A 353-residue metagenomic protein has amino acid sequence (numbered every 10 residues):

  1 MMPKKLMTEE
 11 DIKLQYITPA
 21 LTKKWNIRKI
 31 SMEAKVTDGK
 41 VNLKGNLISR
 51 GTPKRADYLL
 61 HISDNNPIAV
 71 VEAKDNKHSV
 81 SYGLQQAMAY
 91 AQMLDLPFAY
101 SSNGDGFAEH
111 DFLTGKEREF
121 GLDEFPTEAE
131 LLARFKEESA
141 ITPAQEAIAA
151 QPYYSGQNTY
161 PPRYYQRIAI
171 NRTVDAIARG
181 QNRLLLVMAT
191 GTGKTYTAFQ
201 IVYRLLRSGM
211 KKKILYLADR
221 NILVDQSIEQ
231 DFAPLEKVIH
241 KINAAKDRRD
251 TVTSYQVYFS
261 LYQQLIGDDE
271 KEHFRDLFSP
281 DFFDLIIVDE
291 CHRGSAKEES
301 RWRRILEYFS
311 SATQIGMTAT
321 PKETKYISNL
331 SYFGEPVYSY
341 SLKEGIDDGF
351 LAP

Functional and structural regions predicted by a protein language model:
M2-K213, A218, I222-V238, T253-V257 (+3 more regions): ATP-dependent helicase/translocase motor core
I30, L122-F125, I242, Y332-F333 (+1 more regions): Short clusters of hydrophobic/aromatic residues that line enzyme substrate/ligand-binding pockets
G83-A87, I201, E229-Q230, I242-K246 (+3 more regions): Short beta-alpha junctions and helix-cap segments that line functional grooves
A99, H240-I242, G316: Short, hydrophobic beta-strand segments that form beta-sheet elements in well-ordered domains
N221, I242-R249, Y262-I266: Conserved helicase motor
V238-N243, A352: Acidic/polar loop patches that form or flank catalytic/metal-binding clefts of enzymes that bind anionic ligands
R248-V252, I346-D348: Short, conserved catalytic or adaptor-binding loops enriched in Gly and charged residues
I266-F274, F278-P353: Signature of the SF2 helicase/ATPase Hel1-core->accessory helical subdomain module
